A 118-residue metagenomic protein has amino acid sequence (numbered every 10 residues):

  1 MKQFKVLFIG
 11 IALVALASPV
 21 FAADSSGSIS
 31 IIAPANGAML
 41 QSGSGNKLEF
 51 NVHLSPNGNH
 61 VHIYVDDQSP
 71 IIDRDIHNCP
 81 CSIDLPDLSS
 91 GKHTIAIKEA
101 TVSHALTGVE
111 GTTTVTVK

Functional and structural regions predicted by a protein language model:
A23-S42, K118: Short, compositionally biased P/S/T/A/G/V-rich stretches that sit at domain boundaries
K47-L54: Aromatic/hydrophobic beta-strand junction motif of beta-rich domains
H60-Y64: Beta-strand signatures of extracellular beta-sandwich domains
I71-C79: Short beta-strand segments within Ig-like beta-sandwich modules, predominantly Fibronectin type-III
C79-I83, T113: Short strand-edge motifs at loop-to-beta-strand transitions and within beta-strands of extracellular beta-rich domains
L85-K92: Surface-exposed, short loops/turns at beta-strand junctions within beta-sandwich domains
